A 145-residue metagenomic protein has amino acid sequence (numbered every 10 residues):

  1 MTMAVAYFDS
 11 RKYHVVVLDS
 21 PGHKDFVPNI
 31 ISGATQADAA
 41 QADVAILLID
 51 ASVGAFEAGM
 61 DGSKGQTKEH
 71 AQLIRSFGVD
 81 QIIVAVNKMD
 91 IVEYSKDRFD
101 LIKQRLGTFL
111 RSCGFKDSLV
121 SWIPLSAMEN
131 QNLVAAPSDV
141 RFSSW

Functional and structural regions predicted by a protein language model:
M1-K12: Switch I (effector-binding) loop of TRAFAC-class P-loop GTPase G-domains
M1-T2, P21, M89, M128: Alpha-helical hydrophobic packing sites
A4, V27, T108: Eukaryotic intrinsically disordered and solvent-exposed regulatory patches
K12-V16, S20-V27, Q36-D100: Conserved Switch II/interswitch segment of TRAFAC-class P-loop GTPases
I30: Active-site-proximal loop/helix segments of hydrolase catalytic cores
G33, L73, T108-S112: A generic secondary-structure signal
D80-I83, I91-W145: Canonical P-loop GTPase G-domain recognition
